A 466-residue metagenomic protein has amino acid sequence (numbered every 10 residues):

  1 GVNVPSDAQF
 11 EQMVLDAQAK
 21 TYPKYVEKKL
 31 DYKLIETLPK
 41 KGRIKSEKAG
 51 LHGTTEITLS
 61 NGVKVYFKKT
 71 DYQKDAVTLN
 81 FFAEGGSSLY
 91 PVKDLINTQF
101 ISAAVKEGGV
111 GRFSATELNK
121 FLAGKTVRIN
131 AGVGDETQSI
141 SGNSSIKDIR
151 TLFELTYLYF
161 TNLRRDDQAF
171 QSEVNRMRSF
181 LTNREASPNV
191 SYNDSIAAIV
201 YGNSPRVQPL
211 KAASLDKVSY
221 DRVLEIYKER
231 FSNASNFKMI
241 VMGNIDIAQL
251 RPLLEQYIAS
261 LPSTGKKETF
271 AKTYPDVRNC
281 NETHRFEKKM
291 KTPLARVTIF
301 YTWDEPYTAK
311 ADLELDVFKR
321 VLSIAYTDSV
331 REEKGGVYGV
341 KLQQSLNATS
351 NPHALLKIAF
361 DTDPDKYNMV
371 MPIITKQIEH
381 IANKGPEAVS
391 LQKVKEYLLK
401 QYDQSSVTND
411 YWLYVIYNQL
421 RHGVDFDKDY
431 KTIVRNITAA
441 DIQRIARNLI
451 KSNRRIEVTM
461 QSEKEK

Functional and structural regions predicted by a protein language model:
G1, Y66-K68, Q73-K106, V110-N162 (+7 more regions): M16 family metallopeptidases and their MPP-like homologs
G1-P91, K238-I240, I245-K289, R296 (+2 more regions): Proteolytic maturation boundary segments
F231-S232: Flexible, low-complexity linker/tail segments at the boundary of structured domains
D328: Long, His/Glu/Asp-enriched segments that create or flank divalent metal/ion-associated functional microenvironments
